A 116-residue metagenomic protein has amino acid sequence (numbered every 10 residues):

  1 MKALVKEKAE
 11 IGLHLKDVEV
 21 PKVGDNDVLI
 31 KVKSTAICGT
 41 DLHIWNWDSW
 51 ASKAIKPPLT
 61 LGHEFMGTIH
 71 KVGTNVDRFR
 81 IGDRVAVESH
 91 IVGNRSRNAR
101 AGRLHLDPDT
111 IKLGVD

Functional and structural regions predicted by a protein language model:
M1-L4: Short structural boundary motif marking the start of a folded domain
E10-L15, G39-T40: Short N-terminal binding/cap micro-motifs at the start of the first secondary-structure element
D17-E19: Generic structural detector for well-ordered beta-strands
P21-T35, S49-R100, H105: Glycine-rich beta-strand-centered segment in the early N-terminal region that forms part of a ligand/cofactor-binding
T40-N46: Cytochrome P450 core scaffold surrounding the K-helix E-X-X-R motif and the conserved "meander" helix-loop region
I44, G102-H105, L113: Secreted/processed peptides and extracellular or luminal domains of membrane proteins
R78, P108-D116: Short, intrinsically disordered, charge-balanced linker/junction segments flanking boundaries in proteins
